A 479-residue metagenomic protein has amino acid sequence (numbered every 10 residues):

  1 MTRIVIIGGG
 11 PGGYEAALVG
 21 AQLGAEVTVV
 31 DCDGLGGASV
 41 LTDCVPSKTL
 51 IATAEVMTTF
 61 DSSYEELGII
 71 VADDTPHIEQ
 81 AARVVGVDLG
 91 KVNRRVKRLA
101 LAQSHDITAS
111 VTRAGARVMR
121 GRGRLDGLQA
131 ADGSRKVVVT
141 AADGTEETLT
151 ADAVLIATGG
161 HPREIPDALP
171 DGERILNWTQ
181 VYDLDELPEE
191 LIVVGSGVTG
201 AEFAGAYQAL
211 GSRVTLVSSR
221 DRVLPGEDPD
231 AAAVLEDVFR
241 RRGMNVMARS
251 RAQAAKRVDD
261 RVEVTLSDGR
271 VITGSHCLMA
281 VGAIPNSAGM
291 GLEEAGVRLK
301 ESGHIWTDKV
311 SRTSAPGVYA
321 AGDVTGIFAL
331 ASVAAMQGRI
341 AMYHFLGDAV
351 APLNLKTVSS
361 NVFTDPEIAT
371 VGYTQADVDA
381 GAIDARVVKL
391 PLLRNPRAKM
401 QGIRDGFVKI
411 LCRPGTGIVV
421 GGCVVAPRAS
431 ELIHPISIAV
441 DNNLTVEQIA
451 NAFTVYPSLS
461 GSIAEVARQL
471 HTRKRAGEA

Functional and structural regions predicted by a protein language model:
M1-G12, L187-G197: Beta1/beta-strand and adjacent pyrophosphate-binding region of the FAD-binding site in flavoprotein oxidoreductases
T2, L18-A25, V30-L187, T215 (+6 more regions): Glycine-rich flavin
V5-G12, A16-D33, A38, V45 (+3 more regions): Flexible, glycine-rich terminal cap/loop adjacent to redox cofactors in electron-transfer oxidoreductases
V5-I7, G123, T148-G159, V193-V194 (+2 more regions): Short hydrophobic core segments
C44, I156-R213, V217, V246 (+3 more regions): Glycine-rich dinucleotide-binding loop and its adjacent helix/turn
R117-M119, L176, N245-M247, R386-V388: General small-molecule cofactor/ligand-binding pocket signal
G172-P188, V271-G347: FAD-site-proximal beta/loop scaffold in flavoenzymes
